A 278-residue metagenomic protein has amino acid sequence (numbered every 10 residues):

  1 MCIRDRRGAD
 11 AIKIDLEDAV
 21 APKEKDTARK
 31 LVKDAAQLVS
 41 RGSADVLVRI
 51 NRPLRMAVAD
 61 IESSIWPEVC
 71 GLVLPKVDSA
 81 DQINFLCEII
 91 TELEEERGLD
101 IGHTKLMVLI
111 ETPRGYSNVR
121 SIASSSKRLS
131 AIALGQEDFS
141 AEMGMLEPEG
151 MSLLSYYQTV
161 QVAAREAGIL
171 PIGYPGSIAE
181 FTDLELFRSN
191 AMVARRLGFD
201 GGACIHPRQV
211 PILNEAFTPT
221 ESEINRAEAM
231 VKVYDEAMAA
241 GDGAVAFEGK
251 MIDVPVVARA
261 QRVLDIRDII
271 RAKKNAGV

Functional and structural regions predicted by a protein language model:
M1-I3: Short, small-residue-biased leader/transition segments that mark boundaries at the very start of proteins
D5-V278: Expand to "…catalyze enediolate/carbanion chemistry for C-C bond making/breaking, isomerization, decarboxylation
